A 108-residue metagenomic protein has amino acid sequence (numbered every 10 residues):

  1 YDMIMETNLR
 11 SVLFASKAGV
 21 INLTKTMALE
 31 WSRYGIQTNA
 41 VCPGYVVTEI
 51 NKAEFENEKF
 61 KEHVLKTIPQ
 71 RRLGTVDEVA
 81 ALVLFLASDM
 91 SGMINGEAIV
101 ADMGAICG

Functional and structural regions predicted by a protein language model:
Y1-D2, V64: Substrate-binding pocket helix/loop in short-chain dehydrogenase/reductase
L13-F14, A18-S32: Conserved catalytic helix of short-chain dehydrogenase/reductases
W31-Y34, V46, G74, A87: A short hydrophobic alpha-helix cap/turn motif
S32, Q37, I94-G96: Short, small/polar-rich loop/turn modules that mediate ligand/substrate recognition or access, typified
C42-A53: Short, flexible catalytic-loop segment of classical short-chain dehydrogenase/reductase
I68-V79, M90: A conserved structural motif in NAD(P)-dependent oxidoreductases
V83-L84, N95-G108: Short C-terminal tail/terminal secondary-structure segment of NAD(P)H-dependent dehydrogenase/reductase domains
